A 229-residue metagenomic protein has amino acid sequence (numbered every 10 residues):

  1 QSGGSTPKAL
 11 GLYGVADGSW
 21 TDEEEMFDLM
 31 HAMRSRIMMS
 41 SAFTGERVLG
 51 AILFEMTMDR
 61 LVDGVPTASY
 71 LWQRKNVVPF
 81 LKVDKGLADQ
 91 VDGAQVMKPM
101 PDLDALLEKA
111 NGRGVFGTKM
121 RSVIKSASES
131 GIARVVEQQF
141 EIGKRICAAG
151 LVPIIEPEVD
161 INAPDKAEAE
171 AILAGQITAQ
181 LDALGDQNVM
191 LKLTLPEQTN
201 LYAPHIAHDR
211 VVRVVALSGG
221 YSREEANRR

Functional and structural regions predicted by a protein language model:
Q1-F116, I124-S126, Q176, Q180 (+2 more regions): Alpha/beta catalytic barrel-like cores
Q90-Q95, K119-A133, D160-K166: Surface-exposed cleft-lining segments at the edges of enzyme active sites
M97-D104, G112, E129-E137, A167 (+1 more regions): Short, amphipathic alpha-helical segments
A105-E108, R134-A148, A171-Q180, P204: Alpha-helical scaffolding segments of alpha/beta enzyme cores, especially the outer helices of TIM-barrel or partial
I132-A133, P164-A174, E197-H208: Short glycine/threonine-rich loop-to-helix capping motif typified by GTGT followed within a few residues by an Asp-Pro
V152: Acidic/histidine-enriched active-site and ligand-binding environments that engage anionic O-linkages
I155: Conserved, mostly hydrophobic/aromatic
